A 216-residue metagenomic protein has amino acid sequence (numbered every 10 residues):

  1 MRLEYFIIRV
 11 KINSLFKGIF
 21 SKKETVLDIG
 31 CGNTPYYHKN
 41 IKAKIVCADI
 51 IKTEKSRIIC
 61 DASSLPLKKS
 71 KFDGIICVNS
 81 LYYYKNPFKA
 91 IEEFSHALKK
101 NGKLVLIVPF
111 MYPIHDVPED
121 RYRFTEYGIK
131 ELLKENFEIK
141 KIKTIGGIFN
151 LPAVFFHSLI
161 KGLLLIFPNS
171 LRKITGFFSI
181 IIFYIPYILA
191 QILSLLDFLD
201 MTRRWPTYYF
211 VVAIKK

Functional and structural regions predicted by a protein language model:
M1, K215-K216: Short, Lys/Arg-enriched, disordered terminal segments
M1-I19: Class I SAM-dependent methyltransferase Rossmann-like catalytic core, especially the SAM/SAH-binding loop
M1-Y5, C31-Y36, A97, L165-R172: Short low-complexity stretches enriched in small and charged residues
L3, L81, F94, D120 (+1 more regions): Short N-terminal micro-motifs specific to bacterial/archaeal maturation and metal-cluster initiation sites
I7-K11, D28-G30, S56-R57, I192-L195: Short gly/ser/thr-rich secondary-structure transition/capping motifs
G18-F20, E24-H115, V211-I214: Conserved SAM-binding loop
F88-K89, K103-V212: S-adenosyl-L-methionine-dependent methyltransferase catalytic module, highlighting the catalytic core
